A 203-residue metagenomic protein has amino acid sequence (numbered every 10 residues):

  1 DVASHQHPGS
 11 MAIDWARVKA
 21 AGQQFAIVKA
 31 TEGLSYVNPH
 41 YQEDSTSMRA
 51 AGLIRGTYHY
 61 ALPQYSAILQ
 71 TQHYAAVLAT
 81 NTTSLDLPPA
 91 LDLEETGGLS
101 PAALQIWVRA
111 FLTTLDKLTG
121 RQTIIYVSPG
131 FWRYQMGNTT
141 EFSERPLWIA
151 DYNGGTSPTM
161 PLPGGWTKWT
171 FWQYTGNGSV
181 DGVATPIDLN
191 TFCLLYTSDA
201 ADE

Functional and structural regions predicted by a protein language model:
D1-I13, Q24, V28-L118: Substrate-binding cleft of extracellular glycoside hydrolase catalytic domains
D1-Q6, S10-A16, N138-S198: Functionally critical loop-and-helix segments that line ligand-binding/catalytic clefts of soluble enzyme domains
V18-G22, A50-A51, N81-L85, K117-L118 (+2 more regions): Extracellular/periplasmic catalytic domains that process cell-envelope and extracellular macromolecules
S35, Q64, W132, T156 (+1 more regions): Flexible, glycine-rich phosphate/dinucleotide-binding loops and adjacent beta-alpha linkers at cofactor/substrate
M48, Y65-L69, L99-S100, V127-R133 (+2 more regions): Noncatalytic linker/hinge segments flanking ATPase motor cores
L87-L162: Catalytic domains of cell-wall/extracellular-matrix polysaccharide-remodeling enzymes, centered on de-N-acetylation
D199-E203: A short, hydrophobic C-terminal helix/tail in secreted or cell-surface proteins
